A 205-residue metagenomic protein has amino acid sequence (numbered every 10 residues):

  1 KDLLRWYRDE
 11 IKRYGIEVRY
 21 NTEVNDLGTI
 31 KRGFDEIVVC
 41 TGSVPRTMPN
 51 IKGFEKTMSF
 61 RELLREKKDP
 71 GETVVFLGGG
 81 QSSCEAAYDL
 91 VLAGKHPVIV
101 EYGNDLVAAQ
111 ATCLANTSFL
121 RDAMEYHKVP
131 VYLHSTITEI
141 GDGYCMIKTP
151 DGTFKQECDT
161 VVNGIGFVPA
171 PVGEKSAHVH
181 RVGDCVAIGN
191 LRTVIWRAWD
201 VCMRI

Functional and structural regions predicted by a protein language model:
K1-Y14, A87-S135: Rossmann-like dinucleotide-binding cores of NAD(P)H-dependent redox enzymes
R19-G33, C40-I51, K56, F60-T112 (+2 more regions): Rossmann-like dinucleotide/flavin-binding elements
